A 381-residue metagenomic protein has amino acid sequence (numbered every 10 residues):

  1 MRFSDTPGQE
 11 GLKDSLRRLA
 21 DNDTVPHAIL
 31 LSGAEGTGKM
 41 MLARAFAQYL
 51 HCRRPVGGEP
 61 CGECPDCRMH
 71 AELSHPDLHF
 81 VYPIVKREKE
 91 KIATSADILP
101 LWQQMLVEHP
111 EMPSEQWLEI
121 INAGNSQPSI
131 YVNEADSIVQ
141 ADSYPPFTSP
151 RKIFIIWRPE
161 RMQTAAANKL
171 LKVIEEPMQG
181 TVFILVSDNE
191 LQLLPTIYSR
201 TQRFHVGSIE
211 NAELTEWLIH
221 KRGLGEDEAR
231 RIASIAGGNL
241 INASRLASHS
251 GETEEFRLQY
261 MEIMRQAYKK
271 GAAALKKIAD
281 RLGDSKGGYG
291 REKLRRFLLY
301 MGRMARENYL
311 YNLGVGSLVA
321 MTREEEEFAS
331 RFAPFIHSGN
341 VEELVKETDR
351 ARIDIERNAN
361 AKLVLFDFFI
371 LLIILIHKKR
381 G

Functional and structural regions predicted by a protein language model:
M1-Y49, P55-G57, P65, Q179-V182 (+2 more regions): Charged, glycine-rich active-site and insertion segments that engage polyanionic ligands
R2-A165: Clamp-loader machinery-focused feature within the broader ASCE/P-loop NTPase space
E72-S74, P177, I197: Short, structurally constrained coil/turn elements that cap an alpha-helix or connect an alpha-helix to the following
Q140, K172, S199: Conserved adenine-binding aromatic site and its adjacent loop/helix in ATP-hydrolyzing domains
S143, N168-V182: Conserved catalytic/switch belt of AAA+ P-loop NTPases
I153-W157, L170, T181-S187: Structural recognition of the conserved hydrophobic beta-strand(s) that form the central parallel beta-sheet of P-loop
R161, E176, Q192: Residues immediately C-terminal
